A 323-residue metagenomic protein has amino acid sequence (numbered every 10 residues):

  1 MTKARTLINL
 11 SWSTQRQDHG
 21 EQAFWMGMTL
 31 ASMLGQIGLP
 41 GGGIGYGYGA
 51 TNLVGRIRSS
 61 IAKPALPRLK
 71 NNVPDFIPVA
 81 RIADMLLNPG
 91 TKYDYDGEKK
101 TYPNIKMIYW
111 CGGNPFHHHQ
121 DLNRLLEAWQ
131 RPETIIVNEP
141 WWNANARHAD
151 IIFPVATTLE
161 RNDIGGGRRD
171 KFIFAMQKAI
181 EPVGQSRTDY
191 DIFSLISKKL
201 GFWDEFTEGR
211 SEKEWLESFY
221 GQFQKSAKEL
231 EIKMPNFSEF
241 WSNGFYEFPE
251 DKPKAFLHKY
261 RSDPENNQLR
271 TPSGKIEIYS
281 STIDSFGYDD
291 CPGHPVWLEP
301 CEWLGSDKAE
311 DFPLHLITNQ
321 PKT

Functional and structural regions predicted by a protein language model:
M1-K3: Long, well-ordered, tryptophan-enriched scaffold segments
L7, G38-G45, D204-E212: Flexible, glycine/charged-enriched surface loops at secondary-structure junctions
N9-D18, T51, Y220-F223, S238 (+1 more regions): Substrate-binding/catalytic subdomain of NAD(P)-dependent oxidoreductase enzymes
A31-R147, T157-I164, W241-G244, F248-T323: Extended redox/cofactor-interaction regions of prokaryotic respiratory oxidoreductases
R68-P74, A179-E277, L316: N-terminal leader/propeptide and maturation segments of large enzyme subunits in energy/redox metabolism and hydrolases
D150: Catalytic, metal-anchored helix/loop core of enzyme active sites in primary metabolism
F153-P154: Catalytic alpha/beta core of large soluble enzyme barrels
L159-P182, F193, S197: Glycine/threonine-rich phosphate-binding loop and adjacent beta-strand/alpha-helix elements that clamp
